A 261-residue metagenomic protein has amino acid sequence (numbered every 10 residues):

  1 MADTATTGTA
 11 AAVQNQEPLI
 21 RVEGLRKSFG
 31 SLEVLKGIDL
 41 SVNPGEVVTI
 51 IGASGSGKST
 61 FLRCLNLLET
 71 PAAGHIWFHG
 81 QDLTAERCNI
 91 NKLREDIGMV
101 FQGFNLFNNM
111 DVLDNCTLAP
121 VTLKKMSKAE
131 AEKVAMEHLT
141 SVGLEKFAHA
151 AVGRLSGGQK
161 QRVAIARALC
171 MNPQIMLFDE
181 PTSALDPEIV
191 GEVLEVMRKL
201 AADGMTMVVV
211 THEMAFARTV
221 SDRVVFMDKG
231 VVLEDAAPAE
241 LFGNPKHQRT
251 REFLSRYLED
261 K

Functional and structural regions predicted by a protein language model:
M1-R26, K261: ABC-family P-loop ATPase nucleotide-binding domain
A2-T4, A239-K261: C-terminal boundary and immediately downstream tail of ABC-type ATPase nucleotide-binding domains
N15-P238: ABC family nucleotide-binding domain
